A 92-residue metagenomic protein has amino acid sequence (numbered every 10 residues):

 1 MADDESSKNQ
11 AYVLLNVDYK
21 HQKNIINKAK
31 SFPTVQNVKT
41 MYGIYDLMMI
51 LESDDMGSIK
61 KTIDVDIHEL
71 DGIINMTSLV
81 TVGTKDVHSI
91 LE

Functional and structural regions predicted by a protein language model:
M1-E92: A compositional/biophysical signature of low hydrophobicity enriched in polar/charged and small residues
